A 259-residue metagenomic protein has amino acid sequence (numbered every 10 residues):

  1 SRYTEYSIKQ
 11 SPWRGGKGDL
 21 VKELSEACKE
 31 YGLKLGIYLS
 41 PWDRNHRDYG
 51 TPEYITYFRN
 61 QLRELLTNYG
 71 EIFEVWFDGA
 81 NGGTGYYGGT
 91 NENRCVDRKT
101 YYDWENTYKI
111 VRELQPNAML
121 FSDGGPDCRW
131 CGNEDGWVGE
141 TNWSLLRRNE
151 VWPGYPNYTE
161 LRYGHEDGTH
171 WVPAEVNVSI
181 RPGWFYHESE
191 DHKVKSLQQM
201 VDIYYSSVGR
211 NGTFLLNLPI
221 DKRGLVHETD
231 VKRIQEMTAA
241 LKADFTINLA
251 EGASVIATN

Functional and structural regions predicted by a protein language model:
S1-N259: Mature catalytic domains of secreted/periplasmic carbohydrate-active enzymes
